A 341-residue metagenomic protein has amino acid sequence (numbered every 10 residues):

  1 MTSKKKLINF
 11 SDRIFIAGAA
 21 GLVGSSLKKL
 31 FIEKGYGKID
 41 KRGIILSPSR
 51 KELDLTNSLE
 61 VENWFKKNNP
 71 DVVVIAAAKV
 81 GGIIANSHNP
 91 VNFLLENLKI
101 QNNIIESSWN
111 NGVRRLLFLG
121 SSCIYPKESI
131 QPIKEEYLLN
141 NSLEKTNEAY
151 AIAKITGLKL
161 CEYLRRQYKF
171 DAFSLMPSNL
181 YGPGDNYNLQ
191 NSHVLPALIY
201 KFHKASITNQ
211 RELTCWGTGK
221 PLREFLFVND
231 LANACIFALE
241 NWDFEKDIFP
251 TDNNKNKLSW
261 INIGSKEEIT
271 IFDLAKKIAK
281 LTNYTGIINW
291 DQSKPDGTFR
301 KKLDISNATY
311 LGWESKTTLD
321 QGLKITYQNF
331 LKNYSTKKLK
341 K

Functional and structural regions predicted by a protein language model:
K6, S11, L22, S26-L30 (+3 more regions): C-terminal substrate-binding subdomain of Rossmann-fold SDR/epimerase-dehydratase oxidoreductases
A19: NAD(P)H cofactor-binding loop motif with strongest signal on the N-terminal glycine-rich segment
K34-N63: Adenosine-cofactor binding site in Rossmann-like domains, unifying the SAM/SAH pocket of S-adenosylmethionine-dependent
S58-L98, N110: NAD(P)H-binding glycine-rich loop region in Rossmannoid oxidoreductase-like domains and their noncatalytic homologs
L94, L98, T146-L158, N188-P196 (+2 more regions): Short-chain dehydrogenase/reductase
N102-N147, F173: Conserved Rossmann-fold NAD(P)-dependent oxidoreductase catalytic core, especially the SDR/UDP-sugar
I124-P126, A149, F173-A197, P221-L222: Flexible, glycine-rich beta-alpha linker
K145-S178, A197-T208: Active-site Tyr-X1-5-Lys
